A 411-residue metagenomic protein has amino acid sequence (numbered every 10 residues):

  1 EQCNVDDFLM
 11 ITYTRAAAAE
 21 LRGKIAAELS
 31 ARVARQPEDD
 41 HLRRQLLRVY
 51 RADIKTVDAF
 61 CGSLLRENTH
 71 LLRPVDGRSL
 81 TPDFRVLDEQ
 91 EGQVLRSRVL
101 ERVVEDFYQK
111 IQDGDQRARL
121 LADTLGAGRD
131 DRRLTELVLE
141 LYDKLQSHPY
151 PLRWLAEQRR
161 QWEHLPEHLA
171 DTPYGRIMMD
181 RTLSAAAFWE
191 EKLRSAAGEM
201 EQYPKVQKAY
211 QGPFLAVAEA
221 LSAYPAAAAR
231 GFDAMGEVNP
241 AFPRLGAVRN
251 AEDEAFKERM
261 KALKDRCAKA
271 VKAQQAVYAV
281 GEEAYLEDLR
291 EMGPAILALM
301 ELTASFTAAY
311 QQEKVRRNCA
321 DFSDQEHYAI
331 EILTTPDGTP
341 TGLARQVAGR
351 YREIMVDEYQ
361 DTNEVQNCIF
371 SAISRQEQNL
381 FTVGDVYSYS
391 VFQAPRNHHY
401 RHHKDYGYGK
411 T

Functional and structural regions predicted by a protein language model:
E1-R73, E313, R317-S323, Y328-E331 (+5 more regions): P-loop NTPase Walker
D7, R132-A320: Conserved ATP-driven helicase/translocase motor core recognized via long, highly charged RecA-like/P-loop NTPase domain
L9, R51, R352-E353, N379-L380: The start of beta-strands in P-loop NTPase/AAA+ ATPase cores
A27, A31, A262-A276, E282 (+1 more regions): Conserved RecA-like helicase ATPase core segment that couples NTP binding/hydrolysis to strand translocation
L46-D53, L72-Y150, E258-C267, V271-Y278 (+2 more regions): ATP-hydrolysis module of ASCE/P-loop NTPase motor domains, specifically the Walker B Asp-Glu catalytic pair
A52-S63, A122-S147, L299-S305, A320-L333: Core structural elements
P336-E353, I373-Q376: Short basic/glycine-enriched coil/helix segment immediately N-terminal to the Walker B
